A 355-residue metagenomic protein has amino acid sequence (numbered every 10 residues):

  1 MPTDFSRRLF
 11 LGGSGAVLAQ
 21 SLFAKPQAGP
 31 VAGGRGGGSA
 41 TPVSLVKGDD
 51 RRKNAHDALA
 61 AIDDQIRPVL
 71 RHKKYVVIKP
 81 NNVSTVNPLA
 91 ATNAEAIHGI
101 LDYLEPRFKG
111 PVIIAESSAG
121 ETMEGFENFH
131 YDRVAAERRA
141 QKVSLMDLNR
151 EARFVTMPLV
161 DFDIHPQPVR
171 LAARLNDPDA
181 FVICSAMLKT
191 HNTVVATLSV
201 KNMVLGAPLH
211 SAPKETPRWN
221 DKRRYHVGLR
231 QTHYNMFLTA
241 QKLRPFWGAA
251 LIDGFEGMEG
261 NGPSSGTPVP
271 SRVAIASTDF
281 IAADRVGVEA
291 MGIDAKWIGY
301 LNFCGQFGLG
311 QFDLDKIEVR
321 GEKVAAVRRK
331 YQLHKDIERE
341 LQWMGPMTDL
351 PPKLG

Functional and structural regions predicted by a protein language model:
M1-L18: N-terminal secretory signal peptides and thylakoid transit peptides that target proteins across membranes
A24-A28: Boundary at the C-terminal end of the N-terminal hydrophobic targeting segment
G29-G99, Y103-E116, G120-G355: Extended, low-polarity segments enriched in aliphatic/aromatic residues
